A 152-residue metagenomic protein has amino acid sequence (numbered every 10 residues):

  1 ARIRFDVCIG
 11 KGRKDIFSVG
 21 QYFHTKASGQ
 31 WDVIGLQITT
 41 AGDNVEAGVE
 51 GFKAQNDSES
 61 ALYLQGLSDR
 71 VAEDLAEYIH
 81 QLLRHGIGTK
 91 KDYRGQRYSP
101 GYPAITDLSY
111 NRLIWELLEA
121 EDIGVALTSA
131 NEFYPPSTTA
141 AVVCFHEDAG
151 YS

Functional and structural regions predicted by a protein language model:
A1-A61, G66, G95, G124-P136 (+1 more regions): Active-site loops and adjacent core secondary-structure elements that bind or stabilize anionic groups
S60-L82: C-terminal substrate/ligand-recognition segments
A72-D74, Q81-S152: C-terminal amphipathic alpha-helical interaction region
